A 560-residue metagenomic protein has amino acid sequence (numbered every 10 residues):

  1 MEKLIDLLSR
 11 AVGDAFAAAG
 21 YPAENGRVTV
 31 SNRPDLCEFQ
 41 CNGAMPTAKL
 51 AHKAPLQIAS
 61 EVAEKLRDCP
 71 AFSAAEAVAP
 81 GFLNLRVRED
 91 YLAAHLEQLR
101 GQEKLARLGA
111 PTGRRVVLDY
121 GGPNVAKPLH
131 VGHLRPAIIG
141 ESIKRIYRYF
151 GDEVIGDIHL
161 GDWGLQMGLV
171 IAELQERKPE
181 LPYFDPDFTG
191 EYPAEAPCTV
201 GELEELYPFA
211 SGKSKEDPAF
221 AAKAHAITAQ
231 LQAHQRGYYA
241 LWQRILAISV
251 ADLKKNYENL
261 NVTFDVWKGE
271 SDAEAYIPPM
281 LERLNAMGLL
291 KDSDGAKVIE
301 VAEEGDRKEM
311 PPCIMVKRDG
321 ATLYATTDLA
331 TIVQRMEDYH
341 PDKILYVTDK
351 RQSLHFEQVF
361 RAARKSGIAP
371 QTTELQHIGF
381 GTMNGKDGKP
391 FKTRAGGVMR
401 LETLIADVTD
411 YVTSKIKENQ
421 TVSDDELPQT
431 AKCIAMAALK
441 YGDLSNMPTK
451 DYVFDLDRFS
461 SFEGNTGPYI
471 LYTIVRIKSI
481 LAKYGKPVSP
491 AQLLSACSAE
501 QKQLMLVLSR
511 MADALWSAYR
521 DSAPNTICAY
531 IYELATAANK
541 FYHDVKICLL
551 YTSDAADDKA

Functional and structural regions predicted by a protein language model:
M1-A93, R107-S553: Non-catalytic interaction-recognition regions
A94-L99: Short, charged, solvent-exposed linker or helix-capping segments at domain edges/interfaces that act as flexible hinges
D554-A560: A short, hydrophobic C-terminal helix/tail in secreted or cell-surface proteins
